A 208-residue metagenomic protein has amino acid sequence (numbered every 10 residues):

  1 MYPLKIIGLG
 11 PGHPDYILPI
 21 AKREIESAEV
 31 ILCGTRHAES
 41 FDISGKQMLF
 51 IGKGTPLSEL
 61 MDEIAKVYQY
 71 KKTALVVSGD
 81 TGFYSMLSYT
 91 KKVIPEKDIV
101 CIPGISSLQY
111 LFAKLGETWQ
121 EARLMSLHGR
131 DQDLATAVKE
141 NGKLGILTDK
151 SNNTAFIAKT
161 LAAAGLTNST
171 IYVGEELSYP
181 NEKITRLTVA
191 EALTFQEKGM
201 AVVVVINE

Functional and structural regions predicted by a protein language model:
M1-I99, Q109, Q132: Class I S-adenosyl-L-methionine
Y2-I6, P19, T73, E140-E208: A contiguous loop/helix-start segment that scaffolds small-molecule binding in enzyme catalytic cores
A28-I31, V67-Y70, K114-T118, T160-T167: Change "in soluble alpha/beta enzymes" to "in soluble alpha/beta proteins
C33-G34, L75-V77, I99-G104, S126 (+2 more regions): General beta-strand structural signal in soluble alpha/beta enzymes
H37, G54-T55, I105, R130 (+2 more regions): Short, solvent-exposed coil/turn elements at secondary-structure transition points
L49-F50, E117-Q120, T188-E191: Short, hinge-like loop/turn segments at secondary-structure boundaries
V67-Q69, S126-D133, E176, E182-K183: Non-catalytic interaction surface on structured domains
G82-G142, T194, K198: Class I SAM-dependent methyltransferase SAM-binding "motif I" and its flanking Rossmann-like core
